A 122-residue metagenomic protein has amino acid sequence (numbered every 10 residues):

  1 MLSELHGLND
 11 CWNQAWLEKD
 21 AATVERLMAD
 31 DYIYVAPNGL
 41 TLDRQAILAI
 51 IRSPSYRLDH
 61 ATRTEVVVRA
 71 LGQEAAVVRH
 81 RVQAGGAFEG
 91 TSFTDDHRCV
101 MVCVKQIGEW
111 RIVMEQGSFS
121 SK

Functional and structural regions predicted by a protein language model:
M1-L27, D31-K122: A beta-strand edge to alpha-helix "cap/lid" segment located at domain peripheries
